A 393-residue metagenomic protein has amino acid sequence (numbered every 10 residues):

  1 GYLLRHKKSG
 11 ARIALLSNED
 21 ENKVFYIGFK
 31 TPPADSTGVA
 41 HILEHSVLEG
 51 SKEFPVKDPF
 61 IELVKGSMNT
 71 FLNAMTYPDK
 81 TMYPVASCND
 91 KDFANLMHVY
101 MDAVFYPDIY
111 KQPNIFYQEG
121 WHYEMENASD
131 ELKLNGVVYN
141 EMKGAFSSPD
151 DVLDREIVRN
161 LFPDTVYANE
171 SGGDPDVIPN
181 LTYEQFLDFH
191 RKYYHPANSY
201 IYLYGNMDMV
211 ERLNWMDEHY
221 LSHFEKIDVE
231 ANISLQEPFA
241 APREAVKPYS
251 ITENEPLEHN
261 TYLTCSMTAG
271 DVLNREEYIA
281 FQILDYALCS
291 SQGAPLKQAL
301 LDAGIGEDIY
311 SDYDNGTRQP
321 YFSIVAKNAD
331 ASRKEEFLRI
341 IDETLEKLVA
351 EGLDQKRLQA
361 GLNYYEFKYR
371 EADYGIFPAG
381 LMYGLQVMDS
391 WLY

Functional and structural regions predicted by a protein language model:
G1-D20: N- or domain-start disorder-to-order transition segments that initiate the globular core
Y2-K7, R243-E253: Short acidic-hydrophobic surface loop/beta-edge motif
L3, A14-L15, Y26, Y262-T264 (+1 more regions): Ordered hydrophobic segments in well-structured contexts
K7-K8, E19, K30-P32, C88-N89: Secondary-structure transition/turn motif
E21-F25: Short, conserved catalytic-motif segment at the N-terminal edge
G28-G38: Short pre-active-site segment immediately N-terminal to the catalytic Zn-binding motif
P32, S46-A240, E253-A280, Y286-Y393: Charge-rich, well-structured scaffold segments of protease-associated domains
T37-E49: Active-site recognition of the HExxH zinc-binding catalytic motif
